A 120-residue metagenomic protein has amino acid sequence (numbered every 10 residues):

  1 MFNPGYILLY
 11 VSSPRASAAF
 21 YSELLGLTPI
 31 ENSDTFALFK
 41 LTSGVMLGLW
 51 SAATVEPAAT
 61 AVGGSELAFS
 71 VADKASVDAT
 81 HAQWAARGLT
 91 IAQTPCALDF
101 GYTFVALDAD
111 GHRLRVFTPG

Functional and structural regions predicted by a protein language model:
M1-A18, E66-F69, G120: N-terminal beta-strand motif that seeds the catalytic metal site of vicinal oxygen chelate
M1-N3, T60-G64, A97-L98: Short glycine-enriched loop/turn motifs at secondary-structure junctions
P14-L24, F104, R113: Conserved active-site alpha-helix within GNAT-family acetyltransferase domains
E23-P29, L89-T90: Conserved acetyl-CoA-binding loop of GNAT-fold acetyltransferases
T28-V62, R113-T118: Conserved short beta-strand elements that form part of the metal-binding/catalytic scaffold of enzyme active sites
M46, A68, T103-V105: Short hydrophobic/aromatic beta-strand element in the GNAT-like acyltransferase core that lines or flanks the acyl-donor
L67-W84, G88-L89: Mid-chain, well-packed structural core segment of small domains
H81-A82, A86-G120: Vicinal oxygen chelate
